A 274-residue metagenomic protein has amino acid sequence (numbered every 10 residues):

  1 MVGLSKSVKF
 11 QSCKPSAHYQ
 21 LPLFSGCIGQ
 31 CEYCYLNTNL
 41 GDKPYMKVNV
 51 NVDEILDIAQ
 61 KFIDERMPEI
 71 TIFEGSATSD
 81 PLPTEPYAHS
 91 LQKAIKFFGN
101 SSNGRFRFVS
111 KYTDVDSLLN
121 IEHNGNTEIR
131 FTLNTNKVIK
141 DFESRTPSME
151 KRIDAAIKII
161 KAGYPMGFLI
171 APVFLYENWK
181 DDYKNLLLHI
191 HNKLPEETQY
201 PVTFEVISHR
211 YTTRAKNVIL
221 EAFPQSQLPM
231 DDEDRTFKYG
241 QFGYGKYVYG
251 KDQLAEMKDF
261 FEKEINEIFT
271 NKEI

Functional and structural regions predicted by a protein language model:
V2-Y19, L36-R130: Conserved Radical SAM active-site core
P22-N39: Local cysteine-cluster metal-coordination motifs and their immediate loop/turn environment, predominantly Fe-S cluster
C31-C34, F131, F168-A171: Conserved, mostly hydrophobic/aromatic
I58-E65, S117-E122, M149-A162, F261: Structured alpha-helical segments in the cores of large, soluble enzyme domains
S79-L82, T113-D116, E128-T146, P172-E177 (+2 more regions): Conserved radical SAM core fold
A88, E128-T132, W179-P195, A222-D231: Short, electropositive alpha-helical surface patch
R152-T213, I268-F269: Conserved C-terminal portion of the radical SAM core fold that forms the substrate/S-adenosylmethionine-binding
H191-I274: Auxiliary Fe-S-binding modules of radical SAM enzymes
